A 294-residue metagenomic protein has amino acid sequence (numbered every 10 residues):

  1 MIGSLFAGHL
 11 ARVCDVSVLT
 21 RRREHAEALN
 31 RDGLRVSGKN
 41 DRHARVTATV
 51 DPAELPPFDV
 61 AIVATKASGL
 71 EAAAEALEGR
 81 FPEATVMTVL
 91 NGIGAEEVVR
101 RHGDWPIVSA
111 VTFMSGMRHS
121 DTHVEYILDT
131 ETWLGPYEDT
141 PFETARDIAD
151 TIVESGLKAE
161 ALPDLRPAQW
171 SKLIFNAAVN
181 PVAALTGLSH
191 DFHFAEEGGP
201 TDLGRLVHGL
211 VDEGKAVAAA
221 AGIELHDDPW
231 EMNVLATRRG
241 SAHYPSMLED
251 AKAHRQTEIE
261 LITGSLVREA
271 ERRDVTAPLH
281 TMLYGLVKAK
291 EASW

Functional and structural regions predicted by a protein language model:
M1-D41: NAD(P)+-binding Rossmann beta1-loop-alpha1 motif at the extreme N-terminus of oxidoreductases
G8-R12, R31, E75-G79, R101 (+3 more regions): Short, well-ordered alpha-helices that flank and scaffold nucleotide-derived cofactor binding pockets
N40-H123: Rossmann-like NAD(P)(H) cofactor-binding subdomain of soluble oxidoreductases
R80, H123-W133, T186-E196, H243-A253: Helix-loop-beta segment of a Rossmann-like dinucleotide-binding subdomain
L90-A168, K172, A178: Rossmann-fold dinucleotide-binding core
R166-D191, D202-K215, A242: Active-site-proximal catalytic alpha-helix in oxidoreductases
L206-W294: NAD(P)-dependent Rossmann-like dehydrogenase/reductase catalytic/cofactor-binding core
